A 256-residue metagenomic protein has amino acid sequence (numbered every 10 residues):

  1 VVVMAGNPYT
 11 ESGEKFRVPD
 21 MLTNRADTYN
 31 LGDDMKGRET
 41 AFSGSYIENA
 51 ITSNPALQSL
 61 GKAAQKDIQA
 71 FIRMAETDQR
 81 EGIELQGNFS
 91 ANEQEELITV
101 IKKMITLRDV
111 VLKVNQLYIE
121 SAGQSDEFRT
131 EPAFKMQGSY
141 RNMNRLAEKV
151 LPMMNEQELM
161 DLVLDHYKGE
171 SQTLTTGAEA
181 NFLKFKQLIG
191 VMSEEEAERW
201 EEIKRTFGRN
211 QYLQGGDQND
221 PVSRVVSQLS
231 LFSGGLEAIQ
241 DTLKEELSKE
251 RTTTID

Functional and structural regions predicted by a protein language model:
V1-D256: C-terminal regulatory/interaction module of P-loop NTP-utilizing enzymes
